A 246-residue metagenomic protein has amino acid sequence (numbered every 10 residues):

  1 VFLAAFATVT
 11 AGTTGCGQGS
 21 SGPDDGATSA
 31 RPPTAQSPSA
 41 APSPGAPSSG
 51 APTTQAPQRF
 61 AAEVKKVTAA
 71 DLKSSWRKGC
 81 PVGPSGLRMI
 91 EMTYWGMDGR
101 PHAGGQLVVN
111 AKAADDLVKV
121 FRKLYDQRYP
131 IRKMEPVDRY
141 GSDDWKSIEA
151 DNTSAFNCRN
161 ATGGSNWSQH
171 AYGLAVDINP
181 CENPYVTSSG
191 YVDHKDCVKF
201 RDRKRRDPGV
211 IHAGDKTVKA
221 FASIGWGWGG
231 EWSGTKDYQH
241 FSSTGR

Functional and structural regions predicted by a protein language model:
F2-W76: N-terminal low-complexity, Pro/Thr-rich disordered segments that flank secretion/membrane-targeting signals
G15, G19-S20, L124, R128 (+1 more regions): A generic secondary-structure signal for well-formed alpha-helical elements
G15-G17, G79-P81, N157-R159: Sequence contexts marking disulfide-bonded cysteines in secreted/extracellular proteins
T54, L107-D115, D207-D215: Soluble non-cytosolic domains of exported or imported proteins
D71-K78, P101-A111, L117, C158-G164: N-terminal post-signal-peptidase region of extra-cytosolic proteins
V82-I148: Active-site acidic/histidine clusters and adjacent loop/turn architecture that either coordinate catalytic ions
P130-Y172, P184-Y185: Active-site-adjacent loop/helix surface patches within enzyme catalytic domains that shape the substrate-binding cleft
N160-W167, Y172-R246: Catalytic cores and adjacent binding grooves of peptidoglycan-active enzymes
